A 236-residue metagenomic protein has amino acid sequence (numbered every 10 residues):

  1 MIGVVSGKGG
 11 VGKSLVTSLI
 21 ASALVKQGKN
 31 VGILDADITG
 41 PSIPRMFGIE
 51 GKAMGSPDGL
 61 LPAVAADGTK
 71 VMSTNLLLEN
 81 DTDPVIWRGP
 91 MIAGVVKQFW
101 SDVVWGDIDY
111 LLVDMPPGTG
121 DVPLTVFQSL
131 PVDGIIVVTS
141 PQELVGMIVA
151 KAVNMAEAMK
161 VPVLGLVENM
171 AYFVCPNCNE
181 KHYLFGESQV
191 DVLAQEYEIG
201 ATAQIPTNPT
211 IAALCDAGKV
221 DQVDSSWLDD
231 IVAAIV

Functional and structural regions predicted by a protein language model:
M1-D35, V153: Walker A/P-loop phosphate-binding motif and the immediately C-terminal alpha-helix
M1-S6, K52, D230-V232, V236: Extreme N-terminal, non-catalytic leader segments that precede Walker-type/kinase nucleotide-binding cores
G9, D35, I43, M72 (+6 more regions): Residue-level signature of catalytic and energy-coupling elements of molecular machines, predominantly ATP/GTP-dependent
K29-D81, I86, A93: Phosphate-binding loop that captures ATP/GTP phosphates
M72, M115, Q128, A234-I235: Glycine-rich phosphate-binding loops of nucleotide-dependent enzymes
L78-V126: Phosphate-binding/switch loop-helix module in NTP-utilizing enzymes
G106-V113, T119, P131-A152: Conserved Switch II/interswitch segment of TRAFAC-class P-loop GTPases
V153-V236: C-terminal lobe/tail of nucleotide-utilizing enzymes
